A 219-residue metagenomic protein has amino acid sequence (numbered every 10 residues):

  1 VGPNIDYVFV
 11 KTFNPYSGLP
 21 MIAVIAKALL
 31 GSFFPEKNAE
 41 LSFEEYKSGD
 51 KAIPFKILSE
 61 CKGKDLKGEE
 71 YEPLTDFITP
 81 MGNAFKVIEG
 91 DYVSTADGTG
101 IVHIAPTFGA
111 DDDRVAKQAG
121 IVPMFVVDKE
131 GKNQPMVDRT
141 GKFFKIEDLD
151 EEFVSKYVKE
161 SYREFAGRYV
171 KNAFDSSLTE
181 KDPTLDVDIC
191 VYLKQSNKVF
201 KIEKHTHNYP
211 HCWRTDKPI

Functional and structural regions predicted by a protein language model:
V1-I219: Non-cofactor substrate-recognition interfaces
